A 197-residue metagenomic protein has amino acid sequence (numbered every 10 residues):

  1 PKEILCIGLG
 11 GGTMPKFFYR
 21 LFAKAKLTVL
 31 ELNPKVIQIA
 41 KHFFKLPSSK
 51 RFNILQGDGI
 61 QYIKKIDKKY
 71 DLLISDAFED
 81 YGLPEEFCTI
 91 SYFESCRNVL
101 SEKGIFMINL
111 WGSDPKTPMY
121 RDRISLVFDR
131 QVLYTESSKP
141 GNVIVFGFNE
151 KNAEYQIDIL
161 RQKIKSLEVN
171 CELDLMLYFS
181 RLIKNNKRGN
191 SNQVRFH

Functional and structural regions predicted by a protein language model:
P1-E102: The AdoMet/dcAdoMet-binding core of the Class I SAM-like
P15-K16, P84, T117-P118, Q156-I157: Short glycine-/acidic-enriched loop or helix-start segments at secondary-structure transitions that form or flank
P34, F52-Q56, G112, P140 (+1 more regions): Sparse recognition of residues in long alpha-helices and their boundaries
H42, Q61, K65, N98 (+6 more regions): Charged/polar, solvent-exposed surface patches and flexible loops
H42-F43, I63-K68, S91, F106-P115 (+3 more regions): Low-complexity, flexible helical/coil segments
D58, E136, E168: Residues at the C-termini of beta-strands that transition into short coil/loop
I90-E154: C-terminal substrate-binding/active-site "lid" region of AdoMet-derived donor-dependent transferases
V143-H197: SAM/dcSAM-binding transferase cores
